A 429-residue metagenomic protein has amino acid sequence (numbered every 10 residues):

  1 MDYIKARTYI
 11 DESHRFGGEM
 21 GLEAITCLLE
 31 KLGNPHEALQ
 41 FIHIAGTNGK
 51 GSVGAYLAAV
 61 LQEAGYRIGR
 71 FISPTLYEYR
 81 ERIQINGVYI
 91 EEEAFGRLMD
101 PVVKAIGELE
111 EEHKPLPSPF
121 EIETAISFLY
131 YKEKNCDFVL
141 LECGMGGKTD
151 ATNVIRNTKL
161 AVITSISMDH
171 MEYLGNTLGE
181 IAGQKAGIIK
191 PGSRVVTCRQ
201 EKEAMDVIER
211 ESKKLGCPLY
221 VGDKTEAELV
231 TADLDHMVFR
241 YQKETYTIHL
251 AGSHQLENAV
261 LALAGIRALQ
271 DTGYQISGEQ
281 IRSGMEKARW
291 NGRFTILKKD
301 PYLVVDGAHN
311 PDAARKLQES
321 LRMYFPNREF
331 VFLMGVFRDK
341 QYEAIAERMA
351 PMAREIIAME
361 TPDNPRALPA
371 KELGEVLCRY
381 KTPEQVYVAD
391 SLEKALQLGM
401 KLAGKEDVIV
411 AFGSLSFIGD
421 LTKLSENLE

Functional and structural regions predicted by a protein language model:
M1-G46, V53-Y66, R70-F71, G107-P115: Short functional linear segments
L29-E37, E63-R156: ATP-dependent carboxylate-amine ligase catalytic core
A38, E133-K134, F138-C143, T149-V162 (+3 more regions): Nucleotide phosphate-binding/pyrophosphate-handling subdomain across enzymes that bind or process nucleotide phosphates
I72, C198-R199, E211-D233, H249-S253 (+6 more regions): Beta-strand->loop->alpha-helix junctions that form or flank phosphate-binding loops in nucleotide-handling enzymes
M99, T231-E244: Acidic-glycine-rich active-site phosphate/pyrophosphate-binding loop
K148-T149, V154-G216: Conserved catalytic-core segment of NTP-binding enzymes
E201-L219, D235, Y302-V305, P311 (+1 more regions): C-terminal helical cap/extension that packs against the catalytic core of soluble nucleotide-cofactor enzymes
S414: Active-site-proximal loop/hinge segments that shape catalytic or ion-binding/gating pockets
